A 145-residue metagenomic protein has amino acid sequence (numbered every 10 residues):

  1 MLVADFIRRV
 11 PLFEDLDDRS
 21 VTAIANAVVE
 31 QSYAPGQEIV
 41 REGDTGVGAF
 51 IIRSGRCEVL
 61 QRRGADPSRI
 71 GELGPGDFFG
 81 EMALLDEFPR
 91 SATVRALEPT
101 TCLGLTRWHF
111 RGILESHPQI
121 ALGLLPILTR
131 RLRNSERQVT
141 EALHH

Functional and structural regions predicted by a protein language model:
M1: Conserved polymerase palm-domain catalytic core
A4, R8-A65: Regulatory nucleotide-sensing modules
F6-R9, R69-P126, R133: Cyclic-nucleotide recognition modules
D17, G36, G55-C57, G76 (+3 more regions): Short hydrophobic/aromatic patches on the structural cores and recognition surfaces of FHA
V21, A65-D66, T100, L128: Short, flexible segments with low predicted structural confidence
T140-H145: Signal-transducing coiled-coil/dimerization helices and immediately adjacent hinge/linker segments that couple sensory
